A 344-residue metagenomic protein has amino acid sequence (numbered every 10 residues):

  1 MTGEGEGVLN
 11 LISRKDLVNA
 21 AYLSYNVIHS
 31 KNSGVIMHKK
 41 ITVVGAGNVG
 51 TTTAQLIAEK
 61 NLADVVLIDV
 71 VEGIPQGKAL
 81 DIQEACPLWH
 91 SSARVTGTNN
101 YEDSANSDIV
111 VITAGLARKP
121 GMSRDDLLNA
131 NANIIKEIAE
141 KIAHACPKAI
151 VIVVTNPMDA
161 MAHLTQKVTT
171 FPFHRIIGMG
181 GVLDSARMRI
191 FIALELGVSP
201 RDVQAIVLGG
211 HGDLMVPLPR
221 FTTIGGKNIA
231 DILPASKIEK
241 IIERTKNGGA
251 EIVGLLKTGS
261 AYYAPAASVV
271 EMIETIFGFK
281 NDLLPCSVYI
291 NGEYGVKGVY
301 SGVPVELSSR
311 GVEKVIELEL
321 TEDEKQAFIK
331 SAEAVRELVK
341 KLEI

Functional and structural regions predicted by a protein language model:
N19-I36: Short, Lys/Arg-enriched N-terminal segments with co-localized hydrophobic residues within the first ~10-30 amino acids
A46-G47: Glycine-rich Rossmann-fold phosphate-binding loop(s) that bind the pyrophosphate of adenine dinucleotide cofactors
G50-T51: N-terminal Rossmann-fold NAD(P) dinucleotide-binding loop
I68-S107, R336-I344: Conserved N-terminal Rossmann-fold NAD(P) cofactor-binding segment
P87-I150: Rossmann-like NAD(P)-binding element
S123-R189: Rossmann-like NAD(P)(H) cofactor-binding subdomain of soluble oxidoreductases
T169-H174, D184-I344: C-terminal substrate-binding/catalytic lobe of Rossmann-fold NAD(P)-dependent dehydrogenases
